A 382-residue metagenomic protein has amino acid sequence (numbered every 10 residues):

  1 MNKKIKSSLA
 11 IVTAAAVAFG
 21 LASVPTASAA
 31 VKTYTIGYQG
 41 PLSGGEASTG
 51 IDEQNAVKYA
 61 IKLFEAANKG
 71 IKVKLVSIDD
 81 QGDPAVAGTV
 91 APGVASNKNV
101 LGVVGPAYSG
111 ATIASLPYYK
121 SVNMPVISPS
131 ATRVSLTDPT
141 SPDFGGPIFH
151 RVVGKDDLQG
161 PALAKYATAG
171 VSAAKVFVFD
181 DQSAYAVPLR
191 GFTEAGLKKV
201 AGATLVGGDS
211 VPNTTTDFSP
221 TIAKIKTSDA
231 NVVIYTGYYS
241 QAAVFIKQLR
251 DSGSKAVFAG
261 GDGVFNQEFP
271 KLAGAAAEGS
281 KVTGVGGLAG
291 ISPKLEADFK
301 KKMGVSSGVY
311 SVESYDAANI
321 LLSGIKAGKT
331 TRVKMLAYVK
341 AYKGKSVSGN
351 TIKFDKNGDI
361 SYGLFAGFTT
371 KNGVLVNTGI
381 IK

Functional and structural regions predicted by a protein language model:
N2-V12: Bacterial N-terminal signal peptides that target proteins for export
S8, A18-A27: C-terminal segment of classical bacterial N-terminal signal peptides
A27-Y38, A66-K72, T168-A174: Immediate post-signal peptide segment of exported/extracytoplasmic ligand-binding proteins
V31-T33, S48-N55, L63-P139, S210-S219 (+2 more regions): Beta-alpha junction/loop-to-helix N-cap segments that form part of ligand/metal-binding clefts
T35-Q39, K74-S77, L101-P106, P125-S130 (+7 more regions): Structural recognition of the beta-strand scaffold that forms the well-ordered cores of secreted hydrolase catalytic
V86-T89, S96, V134-S135, G145-G253 (+1 more regions): Extracellular/periplasmic Venus flytrap/periplasmic-binding protein
I246-Y315, K371-T378: Extracellular/periplasmic periplasmic-binding protein-like sensory domains
K302-S311, L322-V374: Segments of small-molecule ligand-sensing domains
